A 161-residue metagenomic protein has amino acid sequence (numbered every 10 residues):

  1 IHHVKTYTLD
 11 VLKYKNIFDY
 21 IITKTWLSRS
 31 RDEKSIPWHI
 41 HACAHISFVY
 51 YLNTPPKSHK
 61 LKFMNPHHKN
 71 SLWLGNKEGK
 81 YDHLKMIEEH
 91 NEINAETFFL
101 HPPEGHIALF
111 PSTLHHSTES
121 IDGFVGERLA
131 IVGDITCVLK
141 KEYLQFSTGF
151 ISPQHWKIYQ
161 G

Functional and structural regions predicted by a protein language model:
I1-K34, W38-H41: Signature of the catalytic double-stranded beta-helix
I1-V4, I151-G161: Surface/interface-facing alpha-helical segments and adjacent flexible terminal/loop regions used for partner/assembly
Y7, Y14, Y20, Y50-Y51 (+3 more regions): Sequence-level detector for tyrosine residue identity
K15, Y20-I21, T54-P56, F124: A generic structural signal for short, non-catalytic loop/turn and secondary-structure boundary residues
S30-L109, E119, G126-E127, I131 (+1 more regions): Catalytic core of non-heme Fe(II) oxygenases with the double-stranded beta-helix
H116: Glycine-rich nucleotide phosphate-binding loop and flanking beta-alpha elements of Rossmann-like dinucleotide-binding
